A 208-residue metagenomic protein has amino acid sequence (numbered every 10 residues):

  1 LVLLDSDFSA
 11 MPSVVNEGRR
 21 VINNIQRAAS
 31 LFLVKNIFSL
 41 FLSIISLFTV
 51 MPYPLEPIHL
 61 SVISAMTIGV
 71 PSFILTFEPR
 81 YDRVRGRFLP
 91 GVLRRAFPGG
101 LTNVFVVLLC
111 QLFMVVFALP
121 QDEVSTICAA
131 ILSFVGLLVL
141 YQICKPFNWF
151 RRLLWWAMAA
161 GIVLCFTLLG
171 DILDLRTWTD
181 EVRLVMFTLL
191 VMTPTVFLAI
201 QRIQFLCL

Functional and structural regions predicted by a protein language model:
L1-R151, A159-G170: Membrane-embedded transport module
A129-L132, D180-V196: Small-residue-rich transmembrane alpha-helices that serve as helix-helix interface/gating elements in multipass
C144-F147, F197-L208: Membrane-interface capping segments at transmembrane-helix boundaries
L164-L169, M192-A199: Hydrophobic membrane-targeting signal helices
G170-R183: Membrane-helix boundary connector in multi-pass membrane proteins
